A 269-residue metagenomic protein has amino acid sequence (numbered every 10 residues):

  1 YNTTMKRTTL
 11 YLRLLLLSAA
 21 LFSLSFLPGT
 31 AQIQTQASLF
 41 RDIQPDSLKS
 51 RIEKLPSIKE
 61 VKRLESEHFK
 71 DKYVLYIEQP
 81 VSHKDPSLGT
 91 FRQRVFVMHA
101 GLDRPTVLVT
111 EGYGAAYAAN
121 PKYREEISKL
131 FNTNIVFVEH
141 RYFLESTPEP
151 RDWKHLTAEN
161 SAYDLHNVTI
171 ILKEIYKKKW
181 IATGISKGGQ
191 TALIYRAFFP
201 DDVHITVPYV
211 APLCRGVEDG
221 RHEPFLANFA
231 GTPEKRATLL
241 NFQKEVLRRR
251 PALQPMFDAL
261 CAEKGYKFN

Functional and structural regions predicted by a protein language model:
Y1-L39, F229-K235: Bacterial Sec-dependent N-terminal signal peptides
I33-T133: Catalytic-loop region of hydrolases
S128-E145: Conserved alpha/beta-hydrolase
Y142-K154: Glycine-rich "HGGG/HGxG" loop immediately N-terminal to the catalytic nucleophile of the alpha/beta-hydrolase
H155-E174: Alpha/beta-hydrolase active-site loop
Y176-S186: Alpha/beta-hydrolase fold nucleophile elbow
G184-I194: Glycine-rich nucleophile elbow surrounding the catalytic serine of serine-hydrolase chemistry
I194-N269: Alpha/beta-hydrolase
